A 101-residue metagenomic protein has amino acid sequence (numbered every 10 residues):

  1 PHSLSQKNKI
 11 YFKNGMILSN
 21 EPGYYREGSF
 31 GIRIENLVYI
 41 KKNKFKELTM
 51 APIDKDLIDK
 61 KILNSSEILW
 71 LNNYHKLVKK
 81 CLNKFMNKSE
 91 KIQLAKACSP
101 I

Functional and structural regions predicted by a protein language model:
P1-I101: Charged, cofactor-coupling segments
